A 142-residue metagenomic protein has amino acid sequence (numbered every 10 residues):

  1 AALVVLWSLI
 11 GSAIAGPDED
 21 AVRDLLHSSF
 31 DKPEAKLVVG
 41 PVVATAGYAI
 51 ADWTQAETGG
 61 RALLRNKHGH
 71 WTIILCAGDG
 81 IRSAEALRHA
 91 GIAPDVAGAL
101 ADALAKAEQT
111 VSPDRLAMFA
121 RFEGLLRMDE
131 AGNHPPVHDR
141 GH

Functional and structural regions predicted by a protein language model:
S8-S12: N-terminal signal peptide c-region/cleavage motif recognized by signal peptidases
G16-V38: Short, non-transmembrane alpha-helical segments in secretory-pathway proteins
F30-E34, G47-I50, I73: A beta-strand edge to alpha-helix "cap/lid" segment located at domain peripheries
L37-R65: Exposed beta-strand-loop-beta-strand "reactive/processing" segments of non-cytosolic proteins
G60-H70, P94-V96, F122: Short beta-strand segments and strand-loop junctions that repeat across beta-rich extracellular domains
L64-L87: Short beta-strand edge/turn micro-motifs at domain boundaries
G80-H142: C-terminal partner/receptor-binding element of secreted or periplasmic proteins
